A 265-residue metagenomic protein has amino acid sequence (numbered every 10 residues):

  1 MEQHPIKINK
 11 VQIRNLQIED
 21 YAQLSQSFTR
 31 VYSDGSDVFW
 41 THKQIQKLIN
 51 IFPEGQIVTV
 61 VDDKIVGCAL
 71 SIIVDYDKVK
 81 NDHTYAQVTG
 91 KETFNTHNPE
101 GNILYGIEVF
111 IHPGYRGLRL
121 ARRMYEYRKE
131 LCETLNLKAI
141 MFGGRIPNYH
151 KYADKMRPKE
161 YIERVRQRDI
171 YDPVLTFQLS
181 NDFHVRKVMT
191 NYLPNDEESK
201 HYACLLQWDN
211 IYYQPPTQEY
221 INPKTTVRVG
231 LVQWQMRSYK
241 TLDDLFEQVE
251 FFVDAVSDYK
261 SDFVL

Functional and structural regions predicted by a protein language model:
M1-D82: Short amphipathic alpha-helix that is part of the acyltransferase structural core
K7-Q12, Q17-D20, T41, M124-L131 (+1 more regions): C-terminal/domain-terminus segments
L16, V109-I111: Hydrophobic adenine-recognition pocket in adenosine-nucleotide-binding enzymes
A69-E108, R123-E126, I146-P173, L179 (+2 more regions): Conserved acyl-donor/pantetheine-binding loop and adjacent beta-alpha core of acyl/acetyltransferases and related
I111, G117-C132, A139-F142: Conserved acetyl-CoA-binding loop-helix of GNAT-fold acetyltransferases
K129, E133, D254-S257: Non-catalytic positions within long, well-ordered alpha-helices that form the structural scaffold/packing of enzyme
K138, H184, D262: Short acidic/polar active-site loop segments enriched in Thr and Asp
Q218-L265: Enzyme catalytic cores with a strong preference for nitrogen-chemistry domains
